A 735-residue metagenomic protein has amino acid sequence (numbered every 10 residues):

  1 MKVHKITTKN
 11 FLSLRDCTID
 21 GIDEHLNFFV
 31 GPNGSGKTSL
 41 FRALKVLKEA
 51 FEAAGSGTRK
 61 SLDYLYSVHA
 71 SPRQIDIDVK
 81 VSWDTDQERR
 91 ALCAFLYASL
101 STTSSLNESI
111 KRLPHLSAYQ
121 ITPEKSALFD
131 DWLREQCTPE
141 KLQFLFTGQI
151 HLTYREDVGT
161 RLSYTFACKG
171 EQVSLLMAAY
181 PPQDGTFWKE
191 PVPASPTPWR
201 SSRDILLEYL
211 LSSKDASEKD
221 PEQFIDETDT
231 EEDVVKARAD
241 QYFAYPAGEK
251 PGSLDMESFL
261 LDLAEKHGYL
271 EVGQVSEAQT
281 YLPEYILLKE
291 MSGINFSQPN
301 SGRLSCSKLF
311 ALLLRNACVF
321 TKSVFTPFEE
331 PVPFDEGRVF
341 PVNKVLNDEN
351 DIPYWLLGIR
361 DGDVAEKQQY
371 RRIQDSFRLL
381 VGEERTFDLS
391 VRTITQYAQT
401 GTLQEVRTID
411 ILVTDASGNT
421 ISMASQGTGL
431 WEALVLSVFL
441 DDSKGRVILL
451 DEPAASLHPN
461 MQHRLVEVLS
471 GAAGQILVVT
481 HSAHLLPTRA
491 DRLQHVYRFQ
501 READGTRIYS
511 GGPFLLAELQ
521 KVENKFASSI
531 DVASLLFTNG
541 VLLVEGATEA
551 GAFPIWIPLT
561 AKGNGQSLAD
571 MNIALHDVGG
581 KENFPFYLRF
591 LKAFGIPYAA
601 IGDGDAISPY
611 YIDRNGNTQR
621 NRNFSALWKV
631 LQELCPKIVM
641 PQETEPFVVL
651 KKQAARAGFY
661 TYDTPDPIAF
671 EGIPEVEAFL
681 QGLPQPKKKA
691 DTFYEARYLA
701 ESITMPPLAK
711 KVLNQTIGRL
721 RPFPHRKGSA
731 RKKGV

Functional and structural regions predicted by a protein language model:
M1-R59, Y370-S376, Y397-L535, A550-A552 (+3 more regions): Switch/communication elements of ASCE P-loop NTPase nucleotide-binding domains
I6, I75-V79, T153-A167, A178 (+2 more regions): Short polybasic amphipathic segments
F11-S13, E24, S35, D84 (+6 more regions): Short, solvent-exposed loop/turn segments at secondary-structure junctions
D23, R90, D131-R134, E156-R161 (+8 more regions): Acidic, Mg2+-coordinating catalytic modules of nucleic-acid enzymes
F29, I286, V324-T326, L477 (+4 more regions): Hydrophobic/aromatic beta-strand patches that form the interior of the parallel beta-sheet core in alpha/beta enzyme
R42-Q149, T153-T160, P221-A239, Y245-P251: Conserved P-loop NTP-binding catalytic core
R73-I75, F320-K322, G445, G474 (+5 more regions): Short glycine-/polar-rich loops that comprise or flank the Walker A/P-loop and associated switch/sensor motifs
S212-K214, K219-Q223, E227-R238, A244-A264 (+4 more regions): Extended helical coiled-coil dimerization/tether regions that scaffold and oligomerize large DNA-maintenance assemblies
